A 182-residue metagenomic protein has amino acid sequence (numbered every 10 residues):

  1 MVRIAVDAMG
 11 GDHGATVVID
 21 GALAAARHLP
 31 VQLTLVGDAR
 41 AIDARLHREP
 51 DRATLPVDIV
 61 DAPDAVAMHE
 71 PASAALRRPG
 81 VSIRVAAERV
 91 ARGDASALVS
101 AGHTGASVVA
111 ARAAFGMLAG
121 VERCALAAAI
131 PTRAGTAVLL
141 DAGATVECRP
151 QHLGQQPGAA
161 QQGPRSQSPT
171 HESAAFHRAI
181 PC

Functional and structural regions predicted by a protein language model:
M1-R112, R165, A175, A179-C182: Contiguous, glycine/small-aliphatic-enriched amphipathic segments in soluble metabolic enzymes
V85-R89, E122-I130, A160: Short, charged beta->alpha transition segments
V109-A142: Short, acidic/small-residue loops that bind anionic groups at enzyme active sites
L139-L153: Flexible, glycine/proline-enriched loop segments at strand-loop-helix junctions that form or flank small-ligand binding
Q155-Q156, Q161-S168: Short, charge-rich patches within N-terminal targeting peptides
